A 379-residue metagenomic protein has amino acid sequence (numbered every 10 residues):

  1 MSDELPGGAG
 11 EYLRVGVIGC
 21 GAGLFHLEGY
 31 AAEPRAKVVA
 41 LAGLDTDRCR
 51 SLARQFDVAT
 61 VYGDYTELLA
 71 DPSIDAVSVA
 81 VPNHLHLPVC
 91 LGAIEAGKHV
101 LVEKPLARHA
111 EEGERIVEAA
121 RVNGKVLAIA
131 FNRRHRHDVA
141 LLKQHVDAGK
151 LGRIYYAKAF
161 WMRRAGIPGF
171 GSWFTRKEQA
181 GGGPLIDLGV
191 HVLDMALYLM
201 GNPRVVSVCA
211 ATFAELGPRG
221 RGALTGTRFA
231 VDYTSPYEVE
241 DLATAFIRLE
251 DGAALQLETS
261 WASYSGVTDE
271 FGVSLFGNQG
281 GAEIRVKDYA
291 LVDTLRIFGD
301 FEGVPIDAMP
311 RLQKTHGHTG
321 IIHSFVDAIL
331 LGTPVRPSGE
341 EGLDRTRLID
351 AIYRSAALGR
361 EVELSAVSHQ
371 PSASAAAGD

Functional and structural regions predicted by a protein language model:
M1-A9, A76-S78, V122-K125, E250 (+2 more regions): C-terminal helix-rich "cap/oligomerization" subdomain common to oxidoreductases
M1-F56: N-terminal Rossmann-like dinucleotide-binding module
S2, D194-Y289, T319-T333, A351 (+2 more regions): Contiguous beta-strand/loop segments that form the cofactor/metal-binding neighborhood of enzyme cores
G21-A22, R133-P236, G359: Predominantly a Rossmann-like dinucleotide-binding segment in NAD(P)-dependent oxidoreductases
A40, T60, A76, Y156: Short, Asp-centered acidic motifs that coordinate Mg2+ and/or phosphate in catalytic or ligand-binding sites
V58-Y65: Conserved SAM-binding strand-loop segment of SAM-dependent methyltransferases
Y62, V102, R108, L127-I129 (+3 more regions): Hydrophobic residues in well-ordered beta-strands that form the structural core
A76, P82-R134, G149: Beta-strand-loop-alpha-helix segment that lines the small-molecule cofactor/substrate pocket of alpha/beta enzymes
